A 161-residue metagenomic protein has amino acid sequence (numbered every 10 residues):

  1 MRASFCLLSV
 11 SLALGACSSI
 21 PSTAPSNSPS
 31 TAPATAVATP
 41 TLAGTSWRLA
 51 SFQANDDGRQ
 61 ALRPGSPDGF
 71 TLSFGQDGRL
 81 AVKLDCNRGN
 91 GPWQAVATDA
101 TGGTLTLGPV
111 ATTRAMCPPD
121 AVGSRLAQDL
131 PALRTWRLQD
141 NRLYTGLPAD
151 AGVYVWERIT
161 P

Functional and structural regions predicted by a protein language model:
M1-G15: Sec-dependent bacterial lipoprotein signal peptides
F5, C17-P161: Lipid interaction determinants
